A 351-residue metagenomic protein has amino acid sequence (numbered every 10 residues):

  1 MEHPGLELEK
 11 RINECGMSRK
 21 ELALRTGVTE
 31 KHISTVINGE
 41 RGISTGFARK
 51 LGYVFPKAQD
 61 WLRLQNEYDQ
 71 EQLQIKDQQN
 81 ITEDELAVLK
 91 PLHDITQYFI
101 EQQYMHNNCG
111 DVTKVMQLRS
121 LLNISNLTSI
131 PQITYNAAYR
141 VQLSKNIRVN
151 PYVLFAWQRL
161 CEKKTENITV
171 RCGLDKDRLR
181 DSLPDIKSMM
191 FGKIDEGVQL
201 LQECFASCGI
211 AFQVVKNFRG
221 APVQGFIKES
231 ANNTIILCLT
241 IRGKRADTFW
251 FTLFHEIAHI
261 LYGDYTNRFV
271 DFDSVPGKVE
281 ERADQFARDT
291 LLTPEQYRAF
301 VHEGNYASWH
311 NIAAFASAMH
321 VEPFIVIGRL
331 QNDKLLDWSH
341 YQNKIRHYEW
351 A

Functional and structural regions predicted by a protein language model:
M1-A351: Active-site hotspot residues in diverse enzymes, especially metal/ion-binding acidic/histidine motifs
